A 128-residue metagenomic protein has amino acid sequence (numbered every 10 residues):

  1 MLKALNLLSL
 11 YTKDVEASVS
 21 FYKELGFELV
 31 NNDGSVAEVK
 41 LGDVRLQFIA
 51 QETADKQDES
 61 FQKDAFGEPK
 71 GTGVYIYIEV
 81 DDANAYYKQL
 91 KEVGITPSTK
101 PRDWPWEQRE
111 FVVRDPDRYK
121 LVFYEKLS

Functional and structural regions predicted by a protein language model:
M1-N6, E28-I78, Y87-R114, E125-S128: Vicinal oxygen chelate
S9: Polyanion-binding surface elements
T12, Y77-V80: Short, solvent-exposed loop/helix junctions and linker helices that flank or host conserved functional motifs
D14-E28: Amphipathic alpha-helical segments
A17, A83-Y87: Short, conserved charged micro-motifs
S18-Y22, L90, R118: Conserved active-site tyrosine of GNAT-family acetyltransferases
K120-F123: Short glycine-/small-residue motifs
